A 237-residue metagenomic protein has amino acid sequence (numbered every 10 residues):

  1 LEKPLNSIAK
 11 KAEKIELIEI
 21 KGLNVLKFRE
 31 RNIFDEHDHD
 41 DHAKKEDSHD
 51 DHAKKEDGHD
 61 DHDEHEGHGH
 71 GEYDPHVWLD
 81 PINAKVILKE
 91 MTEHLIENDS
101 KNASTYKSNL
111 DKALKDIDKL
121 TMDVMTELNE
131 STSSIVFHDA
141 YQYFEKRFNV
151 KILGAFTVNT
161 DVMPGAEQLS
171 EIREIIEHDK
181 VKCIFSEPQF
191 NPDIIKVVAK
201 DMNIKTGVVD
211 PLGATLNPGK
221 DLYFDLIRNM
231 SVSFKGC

Functional and structural regions predicted by a protein language model:
L1-C237: Extracytoplasmic metal-acquisition and chelation regions
